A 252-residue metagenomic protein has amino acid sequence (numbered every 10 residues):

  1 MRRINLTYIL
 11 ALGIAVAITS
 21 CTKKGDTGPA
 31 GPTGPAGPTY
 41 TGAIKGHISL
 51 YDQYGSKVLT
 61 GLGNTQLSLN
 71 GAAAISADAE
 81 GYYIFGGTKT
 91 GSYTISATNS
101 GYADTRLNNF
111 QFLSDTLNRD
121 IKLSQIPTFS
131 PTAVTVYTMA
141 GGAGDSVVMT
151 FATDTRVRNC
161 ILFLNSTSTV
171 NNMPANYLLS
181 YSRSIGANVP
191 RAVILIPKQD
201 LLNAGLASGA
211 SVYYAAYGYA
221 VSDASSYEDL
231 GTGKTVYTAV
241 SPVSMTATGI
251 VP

Functional and structural regions predicted by a protein language model:
M1-N5, A15-G46: Bacterial Sec-dependent N-terminal signal peptides
P29, L69-Y82: Short, acidic Ser/Thr/Gly-rich low-complexity loop/linker segments typical of extracellular and cell-surface proteins
I44, Y51-G71, V157-N159: Short, ordered, surface-exposed loop/turn motifs in non-cytosolic proteins
G46, A77-F85, K89, Y93 (+1 more regions): Glycine-centered loop-to-beta-strand initiation motif
G81, G91-G101, Y217: A short, solvent-exposed beta-strand micro-motif common in secreted/extracellular proteins
Y83-I84, N188-S208: Signal that preferentially marks extracellular ectodomain short beta-strand elements of beta-sandwich modules
S100-I126, A224-V240: Structured interaction patches on ligand/partner-binding surfaces of diverse proteins
N203-E228: Beta-strand-rich modules
